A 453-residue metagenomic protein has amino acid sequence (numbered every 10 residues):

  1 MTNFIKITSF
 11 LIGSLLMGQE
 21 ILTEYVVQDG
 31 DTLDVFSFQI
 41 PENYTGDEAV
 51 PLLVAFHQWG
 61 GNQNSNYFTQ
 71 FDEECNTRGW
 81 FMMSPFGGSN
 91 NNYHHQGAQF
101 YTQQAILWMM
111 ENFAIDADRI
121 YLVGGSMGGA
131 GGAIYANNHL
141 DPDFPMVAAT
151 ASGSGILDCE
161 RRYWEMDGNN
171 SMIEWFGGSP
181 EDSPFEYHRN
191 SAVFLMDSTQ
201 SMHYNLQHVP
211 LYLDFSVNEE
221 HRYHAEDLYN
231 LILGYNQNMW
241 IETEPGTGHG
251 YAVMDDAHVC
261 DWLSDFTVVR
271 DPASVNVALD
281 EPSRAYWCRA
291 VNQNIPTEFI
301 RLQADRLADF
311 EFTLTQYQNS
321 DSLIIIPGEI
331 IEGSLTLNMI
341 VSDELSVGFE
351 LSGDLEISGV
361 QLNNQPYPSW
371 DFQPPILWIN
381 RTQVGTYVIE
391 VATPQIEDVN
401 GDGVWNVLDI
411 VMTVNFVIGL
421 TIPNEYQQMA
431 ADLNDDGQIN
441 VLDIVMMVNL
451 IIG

Functional and structural regions predicted by a protein language model:
M17-V50, H139, Q365-P366, W370-P375: A domain-start/cap signature at the N-terminus of enzymes
Y44-H94, H221: Short substrate-entry loop that stabilizes the transition state in hydrolases
G61, M110-N112, A117-G168: Primarily recognizes the serine-hydrolase "nucleophile elbow" in alpha/beta-hydrolase and SGNH/GDSL folds
Y67, A148-A149, G155, C159-H203: Mobile cap/lid helix-loop segments that gate and shape the active-site cleft of serine hydrolases
Y93-F113, I134: Alpha/beta-hydrolase active-site loop
L206-Q207, Y212-S216: Short beta-strand/loop motif that positions the catalytic acidic residue of the alpha/beta-hydrolase fold
E226, G234-M239, P245-T393: Alpha/beta-hydrolase-fold serine-hydrolase catalytic core, especially in secreted/extracellular enzymes
A392-G453: Cellulosome-associated attachment modules in secreted, modular CAZymes
